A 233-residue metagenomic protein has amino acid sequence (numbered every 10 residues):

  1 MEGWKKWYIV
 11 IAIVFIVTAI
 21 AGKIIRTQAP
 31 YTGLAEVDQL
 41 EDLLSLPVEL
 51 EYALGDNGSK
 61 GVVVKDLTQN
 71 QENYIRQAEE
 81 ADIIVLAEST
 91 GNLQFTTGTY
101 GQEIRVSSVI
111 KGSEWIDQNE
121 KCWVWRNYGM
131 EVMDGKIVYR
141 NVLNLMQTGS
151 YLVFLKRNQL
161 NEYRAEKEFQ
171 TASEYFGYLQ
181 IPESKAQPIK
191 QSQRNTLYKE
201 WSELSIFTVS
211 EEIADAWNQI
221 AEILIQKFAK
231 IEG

Functional and structural regions predicted by a protein language model:
E2-G55, M133-G233: Netrin-like (NTR/C345C) domain of secreted extracellular proteins
K60-E80: Short boundary/loop segments of OB/S1/cold-shock single-stranded nucleic-acid-binding domains
N73, N92-T97, E162-E166: Surface-exposed patches in mature extracellular/periplasmic domains of secreted proteins
E79, W115-I116, N144-Q147: Extracellular/periplasmic catalytic domains that process cell-envelope and extracellular macromolecules
E80-K111: Structural detector for short beta-strands of small beta-barrel domains
I84, W123, L152-V153: Hydrophobic beta-strand signal
S107-V109, G129, K156-N158: Solvent-exposed coil/turn segments that connect beta secondary-structure elements in extracytoplasmic/periplasmic
D117-V142: Beta-strand/loop nucleic-acid-binding surfaces
